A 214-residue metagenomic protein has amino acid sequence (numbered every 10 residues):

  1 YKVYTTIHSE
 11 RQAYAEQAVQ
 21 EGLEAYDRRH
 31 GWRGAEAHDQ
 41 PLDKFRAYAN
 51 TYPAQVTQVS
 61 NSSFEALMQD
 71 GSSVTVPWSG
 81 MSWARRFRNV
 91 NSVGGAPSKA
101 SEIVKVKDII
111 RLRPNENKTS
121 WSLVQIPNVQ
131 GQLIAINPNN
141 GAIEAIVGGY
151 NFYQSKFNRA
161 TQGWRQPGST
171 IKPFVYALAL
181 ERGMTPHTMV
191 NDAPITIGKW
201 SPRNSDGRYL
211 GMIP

Functional and structural regions predicted by a protein language model:
Y1-P173, A177, R182-T188: Periplasmic/cell-envelope proteins involved in peptidoglycan metabolism and beta-lactam response
N139, M184-P214: Conserved catalytic neighborhood of penicillin-recognizing serine enzymes
